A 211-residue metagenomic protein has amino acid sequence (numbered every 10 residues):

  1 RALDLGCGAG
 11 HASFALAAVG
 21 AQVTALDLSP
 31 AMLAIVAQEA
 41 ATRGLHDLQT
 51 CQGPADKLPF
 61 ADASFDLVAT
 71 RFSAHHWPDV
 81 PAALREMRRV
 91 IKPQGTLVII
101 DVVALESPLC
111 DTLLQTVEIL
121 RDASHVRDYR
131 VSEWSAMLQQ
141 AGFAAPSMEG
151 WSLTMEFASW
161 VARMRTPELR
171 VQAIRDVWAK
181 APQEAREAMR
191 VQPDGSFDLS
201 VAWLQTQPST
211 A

Functional and structural regions predicted by a protein language model:
L3-L5, A9-K57: Class I SAM-dependent methyltransferase SAM/SAH-binding core
V23, L97-V98: A short hydrophobic/small-residue beta-strand
D56-L67: A short acidic, Gly/Pro-enriched loop at the edge of an enzyme's catalytic core that lines a small-molecule cofactor
D66-D79: A short SAM/SAH-binding and catalytic strip from SAM-dependent methyltransferases
P81-P93: A short glycine-rich, Lys/Arg-flanked "PGG" loop and its adjoining helix->strand segment in the class I
V98-L120: Conserved class I S-adenosyl-L-methionine
R127-A141: Short alpha-helix
A145-A211: Conserved Class I S-adenosyl-L-methionine
